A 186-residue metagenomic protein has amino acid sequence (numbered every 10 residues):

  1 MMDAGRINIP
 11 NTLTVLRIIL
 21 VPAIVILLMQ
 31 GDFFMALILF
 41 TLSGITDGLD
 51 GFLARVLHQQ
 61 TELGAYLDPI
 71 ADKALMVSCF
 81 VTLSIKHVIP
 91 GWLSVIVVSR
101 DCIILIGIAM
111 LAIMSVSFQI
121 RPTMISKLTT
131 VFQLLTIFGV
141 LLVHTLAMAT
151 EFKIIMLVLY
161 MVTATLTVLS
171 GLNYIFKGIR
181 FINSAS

Functional and structural regions predicted by a protein language model:
M1-S186: Alpha-helical transmembrane bundles and membrane-interface segments of multipass inner-membrane proteins
